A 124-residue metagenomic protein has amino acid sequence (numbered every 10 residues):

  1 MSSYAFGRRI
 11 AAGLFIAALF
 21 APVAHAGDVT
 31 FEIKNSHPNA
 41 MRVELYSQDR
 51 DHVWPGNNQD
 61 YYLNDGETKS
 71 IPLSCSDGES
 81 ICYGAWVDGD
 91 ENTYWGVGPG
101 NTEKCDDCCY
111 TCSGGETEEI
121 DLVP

Functional and structural regions predicted by a protein language model:
M1-S2, P99: Helix-centric, low-specificity signal for extended rod-like, repetitive segments
S2-A12: Bacterial N-terminal signal peptides that target proteins for export
S3, I16-A17, G56: Generic hydrophobic-segment detector
A11-A21: Bacterial N-terminal signal peptides
A24-S76, G84-P124: Intrinsically disordered, low-complexity segments enriched in small/polar residues
